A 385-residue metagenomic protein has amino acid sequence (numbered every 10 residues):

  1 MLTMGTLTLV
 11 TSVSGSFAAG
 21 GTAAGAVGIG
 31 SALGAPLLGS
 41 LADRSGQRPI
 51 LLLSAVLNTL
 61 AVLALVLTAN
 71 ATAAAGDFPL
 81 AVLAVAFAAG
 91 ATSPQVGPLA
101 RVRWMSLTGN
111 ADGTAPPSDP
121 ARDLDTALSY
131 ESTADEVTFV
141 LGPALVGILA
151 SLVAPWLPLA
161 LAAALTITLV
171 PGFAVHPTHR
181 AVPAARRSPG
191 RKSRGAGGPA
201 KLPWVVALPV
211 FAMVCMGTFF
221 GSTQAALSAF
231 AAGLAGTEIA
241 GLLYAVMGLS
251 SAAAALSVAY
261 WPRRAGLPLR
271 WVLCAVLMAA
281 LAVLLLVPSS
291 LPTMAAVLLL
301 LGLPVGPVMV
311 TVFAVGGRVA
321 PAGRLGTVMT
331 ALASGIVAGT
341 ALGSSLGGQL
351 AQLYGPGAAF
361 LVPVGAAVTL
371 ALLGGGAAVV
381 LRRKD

Functional and structural regions predicted by a protein language model:
M1-A32, A196, A200-A245: Helix-loop boundary and gating motifs at the non-cytosolic
T6, P94-D112, L227, P307-A320: Intracellular juxtamembrane helix-capping segments at the cytosolic ends of symmetry-related transmembrane helices
G34-Q47, A150, A253-L267, A351: Helix-to-loop junctions at the C-terminal end of transmembrane segments in multipass secondary transporters
V56-G76, A174, L277-S289: C-terminal ends and interior cores of transmembrane alpha-helices in multi-pass membrane transporters/permeases
A75-V96, V214, M294-P307: Hydrophobic core of transmembrane alpha-helices in multi-pass small-molecule transporters, especially MFS/SLC-type
V85-V137: Cytoplasmic helix-loop-helix junction between adjacent transmembrane helices in 12-TM secondary transporters
L269-V312: C-terminal transmembrane helical hairpin of 12-TM major facilitator-type secondary transporters
G323-P356: A late C-terminal transmembrane helix in Major Facilitator Superfamily
